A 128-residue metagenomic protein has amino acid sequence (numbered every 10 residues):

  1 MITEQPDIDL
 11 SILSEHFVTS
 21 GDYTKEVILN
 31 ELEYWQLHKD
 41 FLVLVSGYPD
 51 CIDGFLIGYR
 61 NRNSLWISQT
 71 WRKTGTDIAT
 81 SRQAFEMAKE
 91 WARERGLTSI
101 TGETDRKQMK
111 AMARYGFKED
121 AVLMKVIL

Functional and structural regions predicted by a protein language model:
M1-L29: Short amphipathic alpha-helix that is part of the acyltransferase structural core
I2, K39-F41, R114-A121: Short glycine-aromatic motifs
L10-E15, W35-K39, Q69-W71, E90-G96: A generic short-segment signal for beta-strand/edge and adjacent turn/coil regions
E15, L44-S46, K125: Generic detector of low-complexity/intrinsically disordered segments and short hydrophobic N-terminal stretches
S20-L44: Amphipathic interaction/junction segments at domain boundaries or subunit interfaces
L37-I78: Conserved donor-binding loop and adjoining core beta-sheet/short helix segment in diverse acyl/aminoacyl transferases
R62-Y115: Acyl-donor binding region in acyl/amide transferases
E103, K118-L128: Conserved catalytic-core motifs of GNAT/GCN5-like acyltransferases
